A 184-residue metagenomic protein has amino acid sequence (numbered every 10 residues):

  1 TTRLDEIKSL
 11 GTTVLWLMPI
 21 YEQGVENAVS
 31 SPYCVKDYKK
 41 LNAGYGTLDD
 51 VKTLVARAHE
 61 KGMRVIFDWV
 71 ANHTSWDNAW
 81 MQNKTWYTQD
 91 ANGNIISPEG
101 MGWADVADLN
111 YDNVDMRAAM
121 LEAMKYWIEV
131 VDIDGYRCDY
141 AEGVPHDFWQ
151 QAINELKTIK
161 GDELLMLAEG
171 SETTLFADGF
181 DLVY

Functional and structural regions predicted by a protein language model:
T1, C34-L48, G102-R117, D134-G143: The substrate-binding groove and active-site-proximal loops of carbohydrate-active enzymes, especially glycoside
T1-R64, N72: N-terminal structural segment of carbohydrate-active enzymes
L4-L10, V51-V65, W69-V70, A79-T88 (+1 more regions): An active-site-proximal structural segment forming one wall of the substrate-binding cleft that immediately precedes
L15-L17, V65-F67, Y136, M166-A168: Hydrophobic faces of well-ordered beta-strands that scaffold small-molecule active sites in alpha/beta enzyme cores
Y21-G24, A71-W76, E142-G143, S171-T174: Solvent-exposed loop/turn segments at secondary-structure junctions within structured extracellular/periplasmic domains
E26-D37, A71-E99, F180-Y184: Aromatic- and acidic-residue-enriched segments that line the glycan-binding/catalytic groove of carbohydrate-active
V55, H59, E122-A123, E129 (+2 more regions): Active-site-proximal helices and loops of the catalytic beta/alpha 8
W86-A118, Y140-K157: Active-site cleft segment of glycoside hydrolase catalytic domains centered on the general acid/base Glu
